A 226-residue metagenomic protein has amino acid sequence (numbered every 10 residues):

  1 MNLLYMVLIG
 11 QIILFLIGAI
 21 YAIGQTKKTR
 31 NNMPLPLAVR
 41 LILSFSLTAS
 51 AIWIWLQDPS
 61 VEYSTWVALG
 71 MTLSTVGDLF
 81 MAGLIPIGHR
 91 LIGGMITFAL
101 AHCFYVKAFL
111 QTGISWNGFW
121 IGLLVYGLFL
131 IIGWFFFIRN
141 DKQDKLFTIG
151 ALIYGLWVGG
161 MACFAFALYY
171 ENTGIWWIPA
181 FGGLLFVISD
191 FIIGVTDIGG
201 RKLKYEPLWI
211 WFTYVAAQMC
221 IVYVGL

Functional and structural regions predicted by a protein language model:
M1-L226: Polytopic alpha-helical membrane-helix bundles and their juxtamembrane interface segments in multi-pass membrane
